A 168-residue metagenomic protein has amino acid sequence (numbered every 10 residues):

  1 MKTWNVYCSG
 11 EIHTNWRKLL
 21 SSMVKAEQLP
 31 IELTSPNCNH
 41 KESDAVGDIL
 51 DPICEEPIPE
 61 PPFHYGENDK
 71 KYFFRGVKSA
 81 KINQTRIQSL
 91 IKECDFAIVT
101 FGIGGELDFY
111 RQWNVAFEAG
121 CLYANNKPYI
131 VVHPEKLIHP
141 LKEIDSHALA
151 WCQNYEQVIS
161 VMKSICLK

Functional and structural regions predicted by a protein language model:
M1-K168: Conserved catalytic or regulatory cores that recognize and/or transform ribose-phosphate-containing ligands
